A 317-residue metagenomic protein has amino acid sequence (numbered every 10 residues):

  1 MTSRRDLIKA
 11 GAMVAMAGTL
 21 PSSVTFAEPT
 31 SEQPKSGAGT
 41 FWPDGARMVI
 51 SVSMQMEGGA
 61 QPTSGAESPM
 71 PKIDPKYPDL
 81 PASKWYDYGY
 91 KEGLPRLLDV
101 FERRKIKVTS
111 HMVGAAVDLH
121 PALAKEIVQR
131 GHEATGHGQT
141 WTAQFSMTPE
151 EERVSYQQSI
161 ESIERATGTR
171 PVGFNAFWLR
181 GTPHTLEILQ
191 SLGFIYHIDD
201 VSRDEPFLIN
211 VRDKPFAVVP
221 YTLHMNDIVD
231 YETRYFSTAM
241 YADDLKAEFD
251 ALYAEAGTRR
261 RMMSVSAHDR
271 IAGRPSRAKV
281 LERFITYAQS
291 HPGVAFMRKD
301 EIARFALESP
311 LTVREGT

Functional and structural regions predicted by a protein language model:
M1-T2: Secretory targeting signals
D6-F26: N-terminal export signals
E32-D44, E161-R165, T169-R259, V313-E315: Active-site-adjacent pocket scaffolds in enzyme catalytic domains
Q33-K35, Y196, L208, K246-T317: C-terminal domain-boundary segment and adjacent tail
K35-E133, T140: Active-site beta->alpha N-cap acidic-glycine motif
Q55, F101, L189, V219 (+2 more regions): Conserved, mostly hydrophobic/aromatic
K76-P78, P95, E102-P183, P206 (+4 more regions): Metal-dependent polysaccharide deacetylase catalytic core of the NodB/CE4 family, i.e., the active-site-bearing domain
K91, P149-Q157, Y235, A239-K246 (+2 more regions): Non-membrane alpha-helical structural segments and their capping/turn regions in soluble enzymes
